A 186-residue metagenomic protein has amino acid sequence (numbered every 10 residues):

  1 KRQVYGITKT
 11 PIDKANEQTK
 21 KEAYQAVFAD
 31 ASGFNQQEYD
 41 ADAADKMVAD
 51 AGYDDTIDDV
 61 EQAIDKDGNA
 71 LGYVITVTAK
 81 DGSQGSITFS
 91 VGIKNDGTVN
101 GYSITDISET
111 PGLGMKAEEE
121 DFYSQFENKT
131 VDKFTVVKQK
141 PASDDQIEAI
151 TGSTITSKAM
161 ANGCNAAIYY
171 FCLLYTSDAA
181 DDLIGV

Functional and structural regions predicted by a protein language model:
K1-P11: Internal alpha-helical transmembrane segments
T10-D30: Short extracytoplasmic/periplasmic juxtamembrane "stem" segments immediately C-terminal to an N-terminal membrane anchor
A23-D50: Short extracytoplasmic
I57-F89: Structured beta-strand/loop patches that form or line metal/cofactor-binding pockets in enzymes
K80-S86, N95-S153: Flexible, solvent-exposed short loops/turns enriched in glycine
S153-S157, N162, Y169: C-terminal binding/interaction regions
Y175-A180: Conserved small/polar residues in nucleotide/adenosyl-binding loops
